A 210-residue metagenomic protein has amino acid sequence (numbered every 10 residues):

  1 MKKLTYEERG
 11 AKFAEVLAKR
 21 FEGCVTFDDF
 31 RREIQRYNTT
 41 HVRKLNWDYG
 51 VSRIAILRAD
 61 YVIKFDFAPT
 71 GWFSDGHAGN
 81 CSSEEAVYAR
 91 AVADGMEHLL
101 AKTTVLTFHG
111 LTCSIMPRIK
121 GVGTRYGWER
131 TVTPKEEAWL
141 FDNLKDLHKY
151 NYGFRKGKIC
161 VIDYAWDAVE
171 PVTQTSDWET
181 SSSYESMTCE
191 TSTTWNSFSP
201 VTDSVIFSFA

Functional and structural regions predicted by a protein language model:
M1-V42: Juxta-kinase regulatory segment immediately upstream of eukaryotic protein kinase catalytic domains
R43-R90: ATP-binding glycine-rich loop module of kinase domains
L57-R58, T107-F108, F154: Generic beta-strand structural signal
Y61, S114, C160-I162: Protein kinase-like catalytic core scaffold
F67-P69, A89-T133: Conserved structural core of kinase catalytic domains
T70-E84, G123-T131, E170-V172: Active-site-adjacent loop/helix micro-motif of nuclease/hydrolase catalytic cores
E136-N143: Protein kinase catalytic-loop region centered on the HRD/HxD motif
K145-T191, W195: Catalytic activation segment of kinase domains across protein kinase-like and atypical kinase folds
